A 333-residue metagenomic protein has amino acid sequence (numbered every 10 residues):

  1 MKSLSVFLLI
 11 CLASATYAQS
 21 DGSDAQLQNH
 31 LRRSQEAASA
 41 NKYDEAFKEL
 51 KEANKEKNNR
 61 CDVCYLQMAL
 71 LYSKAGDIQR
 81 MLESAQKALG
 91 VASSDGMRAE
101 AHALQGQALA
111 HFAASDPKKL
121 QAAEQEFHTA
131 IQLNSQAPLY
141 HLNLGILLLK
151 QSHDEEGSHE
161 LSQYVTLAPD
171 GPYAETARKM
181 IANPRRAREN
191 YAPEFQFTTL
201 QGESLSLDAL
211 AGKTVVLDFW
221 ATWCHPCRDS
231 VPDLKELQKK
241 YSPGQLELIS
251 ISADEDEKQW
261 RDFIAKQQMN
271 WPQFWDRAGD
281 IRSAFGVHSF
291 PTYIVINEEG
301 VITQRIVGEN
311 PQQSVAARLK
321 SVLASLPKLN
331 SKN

Functional and structural regions predicted by a protein language model:
V63-C64, R98-A101, Y140, A174: TPR alpha-solenoid repeat register
K150, H159-T198, D208-A211, D262-A265 (+1 more regions): N-proximal helix/coil linker or "cap" segments that precede and/or mark the start of modular domains
A192, Q196-L200, R261-E299: Short, internal strand/loop/helix patches that form the active-site neighborhood or redox-interaction surface
A211, F219-E236: Conserved redox-active cysteine motifs that mediate thiol-disulfide chemistry, especially di-cysteine Cys-X(1-2)-Cys
D229-Q267, R277-A284, A317: Structural microenvironment flanking redox-active thiols in thiol-disulfide oxidoreductases
V295-N333: Thiol-/selenol-based redox modules, centered on thioredoxin-like and closely related oxidoreductase domains
